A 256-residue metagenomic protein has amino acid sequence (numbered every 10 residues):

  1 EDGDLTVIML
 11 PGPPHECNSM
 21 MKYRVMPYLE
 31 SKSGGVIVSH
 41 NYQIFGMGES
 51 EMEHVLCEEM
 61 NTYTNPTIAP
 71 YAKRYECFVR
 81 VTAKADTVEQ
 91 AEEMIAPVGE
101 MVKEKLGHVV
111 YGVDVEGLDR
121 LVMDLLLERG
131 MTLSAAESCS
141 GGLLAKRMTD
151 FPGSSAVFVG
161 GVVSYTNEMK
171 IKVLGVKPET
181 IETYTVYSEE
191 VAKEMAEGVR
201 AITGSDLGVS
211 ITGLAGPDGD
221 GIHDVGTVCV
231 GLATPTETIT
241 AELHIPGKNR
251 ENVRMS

Functional and structural regions predicted by a protein language model:
E1-K32, T185-Y187: Proline/glycine-rich low-complexity loops and linkers
G12-H15, E76, G213-P217: Short glycine-rich anion-binding loops that position phosphate/pyrophosphate groups of nucleotides and phosphorylated
K32-G48: Short glycine-/aliphatic-rich beta-strand segments at the starts of folded cytosolic domains
M47-N65: Short amphipathic alpha-helix segments
T64-P70, D206-S210: A short linear hydrophobic-aromatic micro-motif
P70-A72, A83, V228-T234: Short beta-strand elements
K73-P97: Terminal amphipathic helices with adjacent charged low-complexity linkers/tails
A91-S256: Short alpha-helical segments enriched in small residues
